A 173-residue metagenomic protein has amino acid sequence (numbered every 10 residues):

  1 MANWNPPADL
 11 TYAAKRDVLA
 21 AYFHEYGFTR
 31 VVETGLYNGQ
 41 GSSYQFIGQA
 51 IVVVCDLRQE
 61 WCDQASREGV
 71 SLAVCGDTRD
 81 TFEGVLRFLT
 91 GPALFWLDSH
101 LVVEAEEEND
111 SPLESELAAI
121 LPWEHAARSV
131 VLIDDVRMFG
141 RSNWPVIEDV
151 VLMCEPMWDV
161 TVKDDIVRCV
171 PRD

Functional and structural regions predicted by a protein language model:
M1-L94, H100-D173: A short alpha-helical cap/connector motif
